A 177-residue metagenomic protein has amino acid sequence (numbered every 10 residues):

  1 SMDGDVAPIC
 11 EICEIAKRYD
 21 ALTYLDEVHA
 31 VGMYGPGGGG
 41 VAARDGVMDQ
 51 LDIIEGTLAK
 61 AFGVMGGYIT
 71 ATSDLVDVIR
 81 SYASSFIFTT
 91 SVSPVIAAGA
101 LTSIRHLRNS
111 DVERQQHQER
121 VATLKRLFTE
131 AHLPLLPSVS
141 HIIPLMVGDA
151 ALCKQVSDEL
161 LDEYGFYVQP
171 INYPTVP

Functional and structural regions predicted by a protein language model:
S1-L25: Active-site phosphate-binding strand-loop segment of PLP-dependent enzymes
D3, A7, Q115-L124, T129-Y164: Conserved PLP-binding catalytic core of the aspartate aminotransferase-like
A43-V78: Active-site PLP attachment segment
E55, T89-T90, P134-V139, N172 (+1 more regions): Short beta-strand
M65, A83-V92: A short glycine-threonine-serine/GTX helix/turn-capping micro-motif
V95-Q115, R126-E130, D149: Amphipathic alpha-helix from the class-I
E163-P177: Conserved PLP cofactor-binding pocket of PLP-dependent enzymes
